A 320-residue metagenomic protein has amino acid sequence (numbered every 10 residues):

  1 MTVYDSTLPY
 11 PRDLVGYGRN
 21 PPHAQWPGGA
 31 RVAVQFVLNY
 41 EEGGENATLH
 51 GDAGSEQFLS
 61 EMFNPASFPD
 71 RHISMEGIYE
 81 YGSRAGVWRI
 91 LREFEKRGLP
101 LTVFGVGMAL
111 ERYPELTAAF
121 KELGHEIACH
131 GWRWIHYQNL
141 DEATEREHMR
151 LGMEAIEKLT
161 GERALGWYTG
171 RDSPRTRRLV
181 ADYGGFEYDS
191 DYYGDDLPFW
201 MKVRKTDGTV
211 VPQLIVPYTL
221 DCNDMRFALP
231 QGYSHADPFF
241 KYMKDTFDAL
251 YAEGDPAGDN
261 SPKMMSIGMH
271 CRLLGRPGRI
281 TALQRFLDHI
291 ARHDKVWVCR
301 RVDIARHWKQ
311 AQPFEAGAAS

Functional and structural regions predicted by a protein language model:
T2-L214, F240-I267, L273-S320: Catalytic alpha-helical scaffold of carbohydrate-active enzymes acting on polysaccharides/glycoconjugates
D207-F227: A structural motif
C222-Y242: Binuclear metal-dependent hydrolase catalytic cores centered on His/Asp/Glu-rich metal-binding motifs
